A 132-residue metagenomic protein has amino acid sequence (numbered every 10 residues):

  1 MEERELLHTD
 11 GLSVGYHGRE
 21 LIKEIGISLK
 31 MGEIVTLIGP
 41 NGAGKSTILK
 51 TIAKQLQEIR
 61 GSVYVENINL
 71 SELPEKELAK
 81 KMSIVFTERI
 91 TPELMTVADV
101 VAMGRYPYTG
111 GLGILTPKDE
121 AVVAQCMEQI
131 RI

Functional and structural regions predicted by a protein language model:
L7, I22-E24: Conserved structural motif at the start of ABC-family nucleotide-binding domains
R19-E20, K76: Short coil-to-beta microelement around the adenine-binding A-loop and adjacent beta1/P-loop entry of ABC ATPase
I38-P40: The feature captures the beta-strand-to-loop junction immediately N-terminal to the Walker
A53: Helix-to-loop junction immediately C-terminal to a conserved catalytic motif
G61-N69, L78: Conserved ABC transporter NBD signature motif
E72, E88-A102, P107-I114: Conserved catalytic motifs of ABC-family nucleotide-binding domains
P117-I132: Conserved ABC ATPase "signature" region
